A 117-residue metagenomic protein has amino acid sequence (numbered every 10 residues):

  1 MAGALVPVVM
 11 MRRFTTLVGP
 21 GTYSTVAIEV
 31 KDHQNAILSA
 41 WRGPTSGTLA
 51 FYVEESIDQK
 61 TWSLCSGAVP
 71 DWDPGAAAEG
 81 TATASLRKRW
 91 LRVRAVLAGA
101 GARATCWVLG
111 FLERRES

Functional and structural regions predicted by a protein language model:
M1-L17, L112-S117: Short, intrinsically disordered N-terminal pre-domain segments
M11-T16, L64-P74: Solvent-exposed serine/threonine-rich low-complexity stretches and specific carbohydrate-binding patches
T15-V30, P44-A50, P74-T81, G99-R103: Surface-exposed ligand/attachment interfaces on beta-rich extracellular proteins
Q34-L38, S85-W107: Noncatalytic modules at the cell exterior or secretory-pathway interfaces, chiefly beta-strand-rich lectin/adhesion
A40-R42: Aromatic/hydrophobic beta-strand junction motif of beta-rich domains
V69, G110-E113: A structural motif
